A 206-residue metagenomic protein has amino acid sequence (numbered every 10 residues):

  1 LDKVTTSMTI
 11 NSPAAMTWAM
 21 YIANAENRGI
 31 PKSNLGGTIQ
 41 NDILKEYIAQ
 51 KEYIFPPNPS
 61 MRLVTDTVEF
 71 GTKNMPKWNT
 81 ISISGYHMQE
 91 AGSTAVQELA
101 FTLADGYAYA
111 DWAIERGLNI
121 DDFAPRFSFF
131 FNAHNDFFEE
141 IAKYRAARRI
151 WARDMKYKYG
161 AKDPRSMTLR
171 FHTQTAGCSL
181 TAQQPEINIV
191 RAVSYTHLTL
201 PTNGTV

Functional and structural regions predicted by a protein language model:
L1-H134, E139-E140, K158-A161, R165-H172: Catalytic alpha/beta active-site cores
L63, N188-I189: Short secondary-structure boundary/capping elements
G106, F129, E140, Y144-M155 (+3 more regions): Extended, hydrophobic alpha-helical segments in both membrane/secreted and soluble proteins
A176-P185: Flexible, glycine/threonine-enriched loop-and-boundary segments that flank and lead into catalytic domains of large
T196-L200: Conserved small/polar residues in nucleotide/adenosyl-binding loops
